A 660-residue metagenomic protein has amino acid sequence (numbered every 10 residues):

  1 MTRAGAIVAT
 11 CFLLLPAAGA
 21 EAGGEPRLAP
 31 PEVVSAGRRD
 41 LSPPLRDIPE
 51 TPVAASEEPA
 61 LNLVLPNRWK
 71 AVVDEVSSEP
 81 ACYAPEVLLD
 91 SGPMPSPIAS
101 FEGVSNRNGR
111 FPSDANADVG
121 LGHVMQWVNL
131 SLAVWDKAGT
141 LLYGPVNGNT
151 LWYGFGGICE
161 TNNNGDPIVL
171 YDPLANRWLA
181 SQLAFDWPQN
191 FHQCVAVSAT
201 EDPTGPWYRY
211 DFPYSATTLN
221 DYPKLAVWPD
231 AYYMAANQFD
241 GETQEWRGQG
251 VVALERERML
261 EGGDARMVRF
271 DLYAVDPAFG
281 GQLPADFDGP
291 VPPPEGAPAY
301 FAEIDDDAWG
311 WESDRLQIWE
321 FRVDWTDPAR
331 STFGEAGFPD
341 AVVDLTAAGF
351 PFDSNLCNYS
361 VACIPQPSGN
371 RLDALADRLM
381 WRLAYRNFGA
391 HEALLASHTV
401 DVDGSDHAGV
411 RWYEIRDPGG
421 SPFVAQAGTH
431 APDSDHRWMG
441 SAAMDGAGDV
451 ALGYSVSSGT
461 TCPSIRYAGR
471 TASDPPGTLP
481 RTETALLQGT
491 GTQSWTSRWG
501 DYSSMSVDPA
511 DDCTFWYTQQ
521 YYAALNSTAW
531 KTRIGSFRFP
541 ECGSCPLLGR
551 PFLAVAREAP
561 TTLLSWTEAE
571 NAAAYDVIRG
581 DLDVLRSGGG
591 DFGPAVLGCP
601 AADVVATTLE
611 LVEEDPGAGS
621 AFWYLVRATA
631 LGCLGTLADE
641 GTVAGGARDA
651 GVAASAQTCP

Functional and structural regions predicted by a protein language model:
M1-A4: Positively charged n-region of N-terminal signal peptides that target proteins for export
A6-P16: Bacterial N-terminal signal peptides
A22-S544: C-terminal PAP-associated
D202, A510, E541, P560-T561 (+4 more regions): Acidic glycine-/aspartate-rich tracts in secreted/extracellular proteins
A329-E335, G477-T478, D583-G598, A638-V643: Acidic Ser/Thr/Pro-rich low-complexity disordered segments that often serve as glycosylated linkers/stalks around
G543-A573, C633-P660: Pro/Thr/Ser/Gly-rich low-complexity, intrinsically disordered linker/stalk tracts
D576-G619: Recognizes extended acidic, P/S/T-rich segments that occur within or adjacent to Ig-like beta-sandwich modules
